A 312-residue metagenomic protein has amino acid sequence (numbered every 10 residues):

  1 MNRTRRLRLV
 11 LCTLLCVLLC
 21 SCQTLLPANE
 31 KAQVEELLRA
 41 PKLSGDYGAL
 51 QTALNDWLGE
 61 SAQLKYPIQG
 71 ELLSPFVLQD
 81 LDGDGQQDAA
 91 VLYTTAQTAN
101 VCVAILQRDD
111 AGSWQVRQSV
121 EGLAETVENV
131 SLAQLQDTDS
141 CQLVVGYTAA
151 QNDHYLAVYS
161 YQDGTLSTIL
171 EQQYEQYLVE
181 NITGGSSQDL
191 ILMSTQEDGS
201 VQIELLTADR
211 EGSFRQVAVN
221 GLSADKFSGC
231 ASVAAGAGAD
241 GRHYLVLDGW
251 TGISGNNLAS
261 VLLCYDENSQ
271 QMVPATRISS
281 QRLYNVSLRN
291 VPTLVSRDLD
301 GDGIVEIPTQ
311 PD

Functional and structural regions predicted by a protein language model:
M1-R5: N-terminal secretory signal peptides that target proteins for export/translocation
R6-L26: Sec-dependent N-terminal signal peptides of Gram-positive bacterial secreted proteins and lipoproteins
C22-D312: Beta-propeller-forming repeat regions
